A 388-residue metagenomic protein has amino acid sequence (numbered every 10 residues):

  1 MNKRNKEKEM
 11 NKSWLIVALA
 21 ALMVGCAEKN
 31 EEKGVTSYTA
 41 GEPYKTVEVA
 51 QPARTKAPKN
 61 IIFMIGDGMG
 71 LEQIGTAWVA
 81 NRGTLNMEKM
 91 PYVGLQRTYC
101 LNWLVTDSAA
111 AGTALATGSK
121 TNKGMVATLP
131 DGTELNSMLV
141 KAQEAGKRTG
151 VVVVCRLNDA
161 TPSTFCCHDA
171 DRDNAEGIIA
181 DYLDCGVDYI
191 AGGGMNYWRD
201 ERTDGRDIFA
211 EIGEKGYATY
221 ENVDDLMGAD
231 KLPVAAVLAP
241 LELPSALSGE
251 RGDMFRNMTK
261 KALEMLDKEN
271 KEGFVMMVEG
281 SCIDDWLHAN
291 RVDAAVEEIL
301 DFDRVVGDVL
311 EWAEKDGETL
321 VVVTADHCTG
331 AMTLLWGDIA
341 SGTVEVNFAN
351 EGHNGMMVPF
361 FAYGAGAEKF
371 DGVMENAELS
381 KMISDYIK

Functional and structural regions predicted by a protein language model:
M1-E9: Short, Lys/Arg-enriched N-terminal segments with co-localized hydrophobic residues within the first ~10-30 amino acids
N11-V17: Sec-dependent signal peptide recognition, specifically the positively charged N-region followed immediately by
V24-G25: C-terminal motif of bacterial Sec signal peptides marking the signal peptidase cleavage site
K29-M195, R199-E201, I208-L226, C328-K388: N-terminal catalytic scaffold of extracellular/periplasmic and nuclease hydrolases that process anionic headgroups
L71, L300-I339: Metal-dependent active-site segment of extracytoplasmic phospho-/sulfohydrolases and closely related
L115-K123, A235-L247, D284-A289, F361-A365: Gly-rich Lys/Arg/Thr-decorated short loops/hinges at beta-loop-alpha junctions or inter-strand turns that position
A160-C166, L241-L247, A262-L263, N270-D308: Active-site His/acidic residue clusters
Y217-N222, R251-K268: A Trp-anchored, charged/polar loop motif used as the substrate-binding/catalytic surface of acyl/ester-handling
